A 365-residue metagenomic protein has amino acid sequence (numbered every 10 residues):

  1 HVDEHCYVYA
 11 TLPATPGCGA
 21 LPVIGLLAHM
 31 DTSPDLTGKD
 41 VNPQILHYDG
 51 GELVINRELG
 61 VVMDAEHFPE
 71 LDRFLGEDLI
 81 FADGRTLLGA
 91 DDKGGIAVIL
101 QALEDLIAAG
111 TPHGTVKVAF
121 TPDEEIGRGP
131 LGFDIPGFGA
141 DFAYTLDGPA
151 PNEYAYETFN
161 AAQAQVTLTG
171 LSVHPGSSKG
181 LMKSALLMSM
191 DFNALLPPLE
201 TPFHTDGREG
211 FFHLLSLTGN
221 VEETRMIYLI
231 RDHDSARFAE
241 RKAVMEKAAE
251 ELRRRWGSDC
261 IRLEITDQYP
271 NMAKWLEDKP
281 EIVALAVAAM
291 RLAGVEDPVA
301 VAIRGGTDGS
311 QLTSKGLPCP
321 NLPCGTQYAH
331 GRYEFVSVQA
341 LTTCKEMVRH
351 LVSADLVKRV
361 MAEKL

Functional and structural regions predicted by a protein language model:
H1-C6, P318-C319: Short, well-structured beta-strand/strand-turn elements
A10-G19, L168: Short beta-strand-to-loop junctions in surface cap/lid or active-site-entrance loops
C18-P112: Active-site metal-coordination/substrate-binding segment of hydrolases, especially metallo-dependent peptidases
G19-I24, L75-E77, T111-V116, F138-F142 (+2 more regions): Short coil/turn connectors at secondary-structure junctions
H29, H113, H174-P175, H330-G331: Histidine-centered active-site/metal-ligand motif
D40-V41, H47-D49, L53, D64 (+6 more regions): Midchain, well-structured core segments that form catalytic/ion-binding scaffolds
E104-I126, D206-G207, M361: Short helix-loop-beta-strand segments that form the rim/entrance of peptidase-like active sites
A185-L365: Metal-dependent amide/peptide-bond hydrolase catalytic core, centered on the "pita-bread" metallohydrolase fold
